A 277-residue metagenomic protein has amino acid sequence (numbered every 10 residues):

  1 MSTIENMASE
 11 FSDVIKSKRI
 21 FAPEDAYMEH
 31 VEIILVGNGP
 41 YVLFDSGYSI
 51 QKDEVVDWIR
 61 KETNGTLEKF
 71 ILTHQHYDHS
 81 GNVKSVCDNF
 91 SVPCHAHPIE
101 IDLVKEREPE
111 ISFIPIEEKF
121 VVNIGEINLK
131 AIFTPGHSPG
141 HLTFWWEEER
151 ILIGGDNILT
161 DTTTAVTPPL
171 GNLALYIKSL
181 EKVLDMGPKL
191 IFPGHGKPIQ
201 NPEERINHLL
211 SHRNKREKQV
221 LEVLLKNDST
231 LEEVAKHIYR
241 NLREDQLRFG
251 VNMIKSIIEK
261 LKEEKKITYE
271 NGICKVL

Functional and structural regions predicted by a protein language model:
I4-T63, L142-T160: Conserved beta-strand hairpin/beta-sheet module of binuclear metal-dependent hydrolase folds, prominently
D13-F21, D102-V104, G125-I127: Short Pro/Gly-enriched beta-strand edge/turn motifs at strand-loop
D25, Y48-G125: Active-site HxH/HxHxD metal-binding segment of metal-dependent hydrolases
A26-E29, I114-I116, P135-S138: A short catalytic or substrate-binding loop motif that flags glycine-/basic-rich loops and adjacent residues that bind
Y41, Y48-I50, N128-Q219: Metallo-beta-lactamase
E62-G65, V122-I127, E147-E148, D185-M186 (+1 more regions): Glycine-rich phosphate-binding loop signature in dinucleotide/nucleotide-binding domains
S80, Y176, L180, I254: Aromatic/hydrophobic pocket-lining residues that form the small-molecule binding cavity in soluble enzyme cores
V223-L277: C-terminal regulatory/interaction regions
